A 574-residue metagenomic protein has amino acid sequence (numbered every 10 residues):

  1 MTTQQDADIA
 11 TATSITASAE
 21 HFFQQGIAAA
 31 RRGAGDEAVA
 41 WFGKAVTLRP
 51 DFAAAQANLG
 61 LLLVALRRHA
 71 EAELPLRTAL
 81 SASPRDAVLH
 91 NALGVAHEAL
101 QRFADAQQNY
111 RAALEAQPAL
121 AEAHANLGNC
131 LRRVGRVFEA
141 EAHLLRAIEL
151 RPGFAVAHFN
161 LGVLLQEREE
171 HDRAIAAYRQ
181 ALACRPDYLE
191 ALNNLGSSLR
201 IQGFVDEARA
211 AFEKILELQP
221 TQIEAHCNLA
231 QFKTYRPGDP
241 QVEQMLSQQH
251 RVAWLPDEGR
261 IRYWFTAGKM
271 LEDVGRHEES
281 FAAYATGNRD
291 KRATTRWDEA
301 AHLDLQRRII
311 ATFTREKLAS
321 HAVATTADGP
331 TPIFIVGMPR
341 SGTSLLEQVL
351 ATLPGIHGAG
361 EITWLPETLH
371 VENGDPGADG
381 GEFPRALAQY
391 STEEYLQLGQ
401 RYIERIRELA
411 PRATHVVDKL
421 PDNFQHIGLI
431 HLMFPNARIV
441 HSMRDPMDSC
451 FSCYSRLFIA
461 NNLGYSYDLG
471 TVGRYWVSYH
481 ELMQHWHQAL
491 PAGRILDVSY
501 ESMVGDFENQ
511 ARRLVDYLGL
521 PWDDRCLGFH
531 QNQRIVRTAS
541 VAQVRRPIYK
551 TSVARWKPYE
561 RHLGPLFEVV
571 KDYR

Functional and structural regions predicted by a protein language model:
E20-R31, A54-A65, V88-A99, E122-R133 (+4 more regions): Conserved alpha-helical positions within TPR/SEL1-like repeat arrays
A211, H226, A230, V242-A253 (+4 more regions): PAPS-dependent sulfotransferases, especially Golgi type II membrane carbohydrate sulfotransferases
T325-L432: Phosphate-binding active sites in nucleotide-utilizing proteins
I430-S452: Conserved phosphate-donor/acceptor-positioning beta-strand/loop module used by diverse small-molecule
